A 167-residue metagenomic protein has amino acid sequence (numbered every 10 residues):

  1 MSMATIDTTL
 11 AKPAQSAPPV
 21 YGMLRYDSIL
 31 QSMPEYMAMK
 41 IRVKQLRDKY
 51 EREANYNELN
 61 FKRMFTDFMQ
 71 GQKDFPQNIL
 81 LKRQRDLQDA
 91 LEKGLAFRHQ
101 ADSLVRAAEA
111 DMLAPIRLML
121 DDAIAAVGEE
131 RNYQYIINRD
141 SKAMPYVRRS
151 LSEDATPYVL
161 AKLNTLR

Functional and structural regions predicted by a protein language model:
S2-R167: Amphipathic, charged alpha-helical segments and their helix-to-coil junctions in extracytoplasmic/peripheral assemblies
